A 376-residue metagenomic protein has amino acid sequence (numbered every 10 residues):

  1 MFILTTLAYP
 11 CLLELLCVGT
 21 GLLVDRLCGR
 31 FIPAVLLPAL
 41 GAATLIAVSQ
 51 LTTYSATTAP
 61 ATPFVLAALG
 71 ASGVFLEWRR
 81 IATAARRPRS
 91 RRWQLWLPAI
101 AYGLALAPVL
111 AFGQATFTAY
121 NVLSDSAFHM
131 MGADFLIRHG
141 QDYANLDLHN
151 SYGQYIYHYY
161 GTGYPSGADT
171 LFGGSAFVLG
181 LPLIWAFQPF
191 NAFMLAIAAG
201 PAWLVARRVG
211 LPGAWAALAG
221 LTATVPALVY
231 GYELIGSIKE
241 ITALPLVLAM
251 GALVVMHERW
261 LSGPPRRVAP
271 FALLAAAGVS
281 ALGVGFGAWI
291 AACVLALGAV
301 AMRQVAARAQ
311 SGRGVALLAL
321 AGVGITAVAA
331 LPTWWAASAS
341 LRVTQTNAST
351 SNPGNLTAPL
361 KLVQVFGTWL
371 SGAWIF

Functional and structural regions predicted by a protein language model:
M1-W93: Membrane-embedded, hydrophobic transmembrane alpha-helices
G19-A34, Y54, R80-A84, A192 (+2 more regions): Transmembrane alpha-helical segments of multipass membrane enzymes and assembly factors that act on membrane-embedded
R26-G41, S90-P98, P212-L218, G263-F271 (+1 more regions): Membrane-interfacial loop-to-transmembrane alpha-helix junctions, especially the N-terminal start
A84, A288-V323: Perimembrane helix-loop-helix junctions
L104-L248: Active-site lumenal/periplasmic loops and adjacent helix-entry segments of GT-C-fold, multi-pass membrane
R138, N145-L146, Y160-G167, G314-F376: Periplasmic/ER-lumenal interhelical loops and adjacent helix-loop junctions in multi-pass membrane proteins
V247-A269: Membrane-interface transmembrane helices that cradle and orient dolichyl/undecaprenyl
V254, R267-G285, G324: Membrane-interface alpha helices of multi-pass inner-membrane proteins
